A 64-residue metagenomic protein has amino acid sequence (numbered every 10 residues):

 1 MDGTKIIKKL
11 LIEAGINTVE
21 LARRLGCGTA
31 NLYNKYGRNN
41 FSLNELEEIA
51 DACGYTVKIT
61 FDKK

Functional and structural regions predicted by a protein language model:
M1-I16, E20: A short, Lys/Arg-rich alpha-helix, primarily the initiator
K8, Y33-N34: Key DNA-contacting residues within the recognition helix of helix-turn-helix
I12, G26, G37-R38: Residue-level detection of the helix-turn-helix DNA-binding "recognition helix"
I12, R23, D51: Alpha-helical residues within the helix-turn-helix
G15-I16, F41-N44: Residue-level signal for the short linker/turn that defines the boundary of a DNA-recognition helix
G15-N31: Short alpha-helical DNA-recognition segment
N44-K58: DNA major-groove recognition helix of helix-turn-helix/homeodomain DNA-binding modules
D62-K64: Short acidic DE-rich linear segments
